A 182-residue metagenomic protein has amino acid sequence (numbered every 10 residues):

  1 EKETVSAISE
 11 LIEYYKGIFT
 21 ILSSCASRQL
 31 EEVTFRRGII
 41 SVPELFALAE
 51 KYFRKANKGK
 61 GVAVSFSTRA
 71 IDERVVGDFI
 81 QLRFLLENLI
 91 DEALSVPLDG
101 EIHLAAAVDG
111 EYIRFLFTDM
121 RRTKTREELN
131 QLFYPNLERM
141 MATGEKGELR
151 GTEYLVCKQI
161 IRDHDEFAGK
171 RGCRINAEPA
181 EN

Functional and structural regions predicted by a protein language model:
I8-I18: Short alpha-helical segment of the dimerization/phosphotransfer core of two-component systems
L30-I40, V76: Short flexible loop/turn segments at helix-to-beta-strand junctions within the C-terminal catalytic HATPase_c
R36-K51: A conserved beta-strand-to-alpha-helix junction within the catalytic ATP-binding
G38, A63-E73: Conserved catalytic submotifs in the C-terminal HATPase_c
E87-E92: Conserved polar catalytic motif of the HATPase_c/GHKL fold
E101-E111: Short beta-strand/loop element within the Bergerat-fold HATPase_c
K124-M141: Short conserved segment of the HATPase_c
V156-G172: Conserved glycine-/histidine-rich ATP-lid loop and adjacent helix of the Bergerat-fold HATPase_c
